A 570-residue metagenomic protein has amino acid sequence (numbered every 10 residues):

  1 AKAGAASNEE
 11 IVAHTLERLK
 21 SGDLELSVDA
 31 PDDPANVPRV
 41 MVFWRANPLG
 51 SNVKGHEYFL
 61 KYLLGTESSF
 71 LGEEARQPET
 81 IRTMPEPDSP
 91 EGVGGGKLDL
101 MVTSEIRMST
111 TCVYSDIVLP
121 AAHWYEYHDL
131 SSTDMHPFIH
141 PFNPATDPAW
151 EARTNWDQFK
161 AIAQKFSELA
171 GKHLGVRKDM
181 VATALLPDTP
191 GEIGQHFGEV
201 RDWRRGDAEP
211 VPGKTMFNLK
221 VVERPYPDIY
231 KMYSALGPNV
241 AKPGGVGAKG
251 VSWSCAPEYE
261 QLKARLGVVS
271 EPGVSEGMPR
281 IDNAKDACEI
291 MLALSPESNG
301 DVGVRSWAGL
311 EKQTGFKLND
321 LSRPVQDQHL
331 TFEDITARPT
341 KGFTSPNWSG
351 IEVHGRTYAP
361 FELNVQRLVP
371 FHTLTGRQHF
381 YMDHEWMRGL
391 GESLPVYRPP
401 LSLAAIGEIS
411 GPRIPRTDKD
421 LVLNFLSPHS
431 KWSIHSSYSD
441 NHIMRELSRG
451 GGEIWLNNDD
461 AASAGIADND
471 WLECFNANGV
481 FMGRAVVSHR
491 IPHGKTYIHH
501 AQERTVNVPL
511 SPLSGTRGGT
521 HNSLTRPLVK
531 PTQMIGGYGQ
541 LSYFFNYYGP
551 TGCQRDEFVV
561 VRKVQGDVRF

Functional and structural regions predicted by a protein language model:
A1-Y114, H123, L219-A464: Extended redox/cofactor-interaction regions of prokaryotic respiratory oxidoreductases
E9-E10, E17, D157-K220, A235 (+6 more regions): Long, contiguous, secondary-structure-rich segments that constitute the structural scaffold of globular domains
W44, F138-P148: Flexible glycine/proline-enriched surface loops and loop-helix/loop-strand junctions
S51-G55, S131, T146-N155, V302 (+3 more regions): Catalytic cores of large soluble enzymes that bind and process phosphate-bearing ligands
L60, L64, C112-L119, N143-D147 (+1 more regions): Short, well-ordered alpha-helical packing segments
E67, A122, E126, A163-A170: Structural signal for hydrophobic packing residues in well-ordered secondary-structure cores of soluble enzyme domains
L98-L100, I106, A145-S167, E473: Phosphate/diphosphate-binding loops
T110-F142: Flexible glycine/proline-rich, aromatic-decorated loop/lid segments
